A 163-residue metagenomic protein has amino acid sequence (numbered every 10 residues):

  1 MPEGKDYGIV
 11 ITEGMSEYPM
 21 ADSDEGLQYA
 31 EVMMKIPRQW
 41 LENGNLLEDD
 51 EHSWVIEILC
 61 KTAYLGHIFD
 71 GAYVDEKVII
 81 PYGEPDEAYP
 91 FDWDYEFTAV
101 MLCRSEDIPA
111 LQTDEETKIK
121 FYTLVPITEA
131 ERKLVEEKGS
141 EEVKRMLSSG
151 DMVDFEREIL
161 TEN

Functional and structural regions predicted by a protein language model:
M1-M20, L27, M33-N163: Acidic, proline/glycine-rich low-complexity IDRs
